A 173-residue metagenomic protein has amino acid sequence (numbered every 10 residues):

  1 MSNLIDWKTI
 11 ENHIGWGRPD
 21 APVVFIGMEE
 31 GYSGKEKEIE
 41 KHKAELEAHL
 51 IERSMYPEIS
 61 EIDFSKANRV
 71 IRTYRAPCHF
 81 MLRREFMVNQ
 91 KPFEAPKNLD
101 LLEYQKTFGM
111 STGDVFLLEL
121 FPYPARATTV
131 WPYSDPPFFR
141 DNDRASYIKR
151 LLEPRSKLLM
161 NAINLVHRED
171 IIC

Functional and structural regions predicted by a protein language model:
S2-H167: A polyanion-binding, active-site-adjacent surface
D170-C173: Short glycine-rich phosphate-binding loop at a beta-alpha junction
